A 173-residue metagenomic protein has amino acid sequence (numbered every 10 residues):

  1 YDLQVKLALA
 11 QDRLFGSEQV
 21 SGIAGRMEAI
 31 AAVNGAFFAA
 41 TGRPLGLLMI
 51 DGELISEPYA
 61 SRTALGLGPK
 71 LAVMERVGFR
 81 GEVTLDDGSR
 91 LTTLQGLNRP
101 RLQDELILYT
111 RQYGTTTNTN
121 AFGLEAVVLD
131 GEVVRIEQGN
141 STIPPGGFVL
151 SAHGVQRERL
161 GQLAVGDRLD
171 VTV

Functional and structural regions predicted by a protein language model:
Y1-V173: Gly/Ser/Thr/Pro-rich low-complexity, intrinsically disordered segments
